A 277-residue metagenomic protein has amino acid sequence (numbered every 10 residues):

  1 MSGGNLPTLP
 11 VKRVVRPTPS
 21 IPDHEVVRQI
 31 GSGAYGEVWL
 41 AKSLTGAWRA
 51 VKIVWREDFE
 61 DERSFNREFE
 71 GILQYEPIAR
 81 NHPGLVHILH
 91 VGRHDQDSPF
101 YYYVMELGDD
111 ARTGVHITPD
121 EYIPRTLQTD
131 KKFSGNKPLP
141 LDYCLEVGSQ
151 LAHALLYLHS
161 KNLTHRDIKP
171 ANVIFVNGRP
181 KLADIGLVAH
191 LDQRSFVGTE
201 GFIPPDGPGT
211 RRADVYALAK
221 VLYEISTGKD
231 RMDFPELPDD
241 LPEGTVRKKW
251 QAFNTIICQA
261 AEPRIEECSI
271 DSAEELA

Functional and structural regions predicted by a protein language model:
E37: Conserved N-lobe ATP-binding subsite of Hanks-type protein kinase domains, especially the beta3 VAIK lysine
K42-R49: Conserved N-lobe loop of protein kinases adjacent to the ATP-binding glycine-rich P-loop
K52-E57: Conserved beta3-strand ATP-binding lysine motif
D58-A79: AlphaC helix of the eukaryotic protein kinase fold
H87-Y101: Short beta-strand micro-motifs within the conserved protein kinase catalytic domain, predominantly in the N-lobe
V147-G148: Activation segment signature within eukaryotic-like protein kinase domains
H159-F175: Catalytic-loop of the protein kinase fold
G201-A277: C-terminal lobe helix-coil module of Hanks-type protein kinase domains
